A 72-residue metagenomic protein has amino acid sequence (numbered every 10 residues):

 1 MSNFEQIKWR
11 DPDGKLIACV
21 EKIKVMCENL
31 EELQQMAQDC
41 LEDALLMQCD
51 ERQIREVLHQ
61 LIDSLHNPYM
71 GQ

Functional and structural regions predicted by a protein language model:
S2-Q38, S64, P68-M70: N-terminal acidic leader/helix
Q38-M70: Short, charge-rich amphipathic interface segments used for partner binding and complex assembly
